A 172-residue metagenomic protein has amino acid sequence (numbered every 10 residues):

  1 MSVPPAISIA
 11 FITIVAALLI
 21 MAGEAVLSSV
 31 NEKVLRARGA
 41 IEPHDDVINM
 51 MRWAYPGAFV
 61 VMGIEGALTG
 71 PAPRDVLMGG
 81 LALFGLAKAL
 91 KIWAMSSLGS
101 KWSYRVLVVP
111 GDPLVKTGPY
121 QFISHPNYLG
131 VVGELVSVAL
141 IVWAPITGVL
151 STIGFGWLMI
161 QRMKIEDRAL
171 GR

Functional and structural regions predicted by a protein language model:
M1-I14, G63-G80, A139-G148: Helix-coil boundary and interhelical linker segments in multi-pass alpha-helical membrane proteins
F11-V15, E42-N49: Alpha-helical transmembrane segments of integral membrane proteins, especially early/N-terminal helices
T13-A16, A54, L83, L150: Physicochemical signature of membrane-embedded alpha-helices that form the seven-helix bundle of GPCRs, emphasizing
I14-S29: N-terminal signal-anchor/start-transfer transmembrane helix
A22, G63-G66, Q161-R162: Hydrophobic membrane-targeting alpha-helices
S28-V47, P73-R172: Cytosolic-biased juxtamembrane loops and peripheral soluble domains of multi-pass membrane proteins
D45-F59: Interfacial helix-start motif at the membrane-water boundary
A58-E65, H125-G130: Acidic, Ser/Thr-rich low-complexity segments on the non-lumenal side of membrane proteins
